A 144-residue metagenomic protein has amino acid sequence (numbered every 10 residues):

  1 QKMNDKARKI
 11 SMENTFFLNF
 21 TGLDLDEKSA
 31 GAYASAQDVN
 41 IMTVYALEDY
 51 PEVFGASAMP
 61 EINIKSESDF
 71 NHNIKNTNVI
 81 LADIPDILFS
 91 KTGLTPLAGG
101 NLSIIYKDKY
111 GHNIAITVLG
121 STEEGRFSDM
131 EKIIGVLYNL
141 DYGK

Functional and structural regions predicted by a protein language model:
Q1-K144: Penicillin-recognizing serine hydrolase domain
